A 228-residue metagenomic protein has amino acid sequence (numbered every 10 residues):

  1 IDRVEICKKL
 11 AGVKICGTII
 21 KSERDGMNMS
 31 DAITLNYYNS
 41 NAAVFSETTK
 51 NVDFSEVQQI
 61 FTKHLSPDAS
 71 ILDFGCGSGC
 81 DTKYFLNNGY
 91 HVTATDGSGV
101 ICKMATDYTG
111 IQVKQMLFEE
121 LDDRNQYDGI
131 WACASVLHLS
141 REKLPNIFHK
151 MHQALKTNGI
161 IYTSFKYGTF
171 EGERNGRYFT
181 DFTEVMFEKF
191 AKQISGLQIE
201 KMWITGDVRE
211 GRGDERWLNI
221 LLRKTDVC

Functional and structural regions predicted by a protein language model:
M27-D122, E142-N146, K150, I160-C228: Class I (Rossmann-like) S-adenosyl-L-methionine-dependent methyltransferase catalytic domain, capturing the SAM-binding
N125: Active-site charged/polar residues at nucleotide-handling catalytic sites that mediate phosphoryl, nucleotidyl
D128: Conserved acidic residues
W131-A132: A conserved beta-strand element that flanks and buttresses the S-adenosyl-L-methionine
S135: Hydrophobic adenine-recognition pocket in adenosine-nucleotide-binding enzymes
S140, L155-K156: Helix-to-beta-strand junctions that scaffold the AdoMet/dcAdoMet cofactor pocket in Class I SAM-dependent enzymes
